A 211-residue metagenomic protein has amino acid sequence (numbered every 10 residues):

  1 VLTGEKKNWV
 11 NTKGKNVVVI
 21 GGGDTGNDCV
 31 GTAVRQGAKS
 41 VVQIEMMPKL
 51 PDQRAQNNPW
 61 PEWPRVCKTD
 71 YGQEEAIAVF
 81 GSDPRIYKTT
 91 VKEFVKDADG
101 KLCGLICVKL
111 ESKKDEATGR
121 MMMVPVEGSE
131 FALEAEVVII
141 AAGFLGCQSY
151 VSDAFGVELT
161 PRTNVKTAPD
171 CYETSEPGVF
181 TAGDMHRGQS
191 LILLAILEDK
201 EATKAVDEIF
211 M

Functional and structural regions predicted by a protein language model:
V1-G14, K114-Q189: FAD-site-proximal beta/loop scaffold in flavoenzymes
T12-G23: Beta1/beta-strand and adjacent pyrophosphate-binding region of the FAD-binding site in flavoprotein oxidoreductases
V19, C107, I140: Redox-cofactor binding/interface segments in oxidoreductases and associated redox assembly factors
G22, E45-K49, K96, D184: Cofactor-binding loop segments of dinucleotide-utilizing enzymes, especially the Rossmann-like FAD- and NAD(P)+-binding
G26-G31, Q36-G37, A182-F210: A conserved FAD-binding loop/helix module that cradles the flavin
V30-E93: Rossmann-like dinucleotide-binding cores of NAD(P)H-dependent redox enzymes
K88-K101, L110-K114: A conserved short coil-to-beta-strand element within the FAD-binding core of flavoproteins
